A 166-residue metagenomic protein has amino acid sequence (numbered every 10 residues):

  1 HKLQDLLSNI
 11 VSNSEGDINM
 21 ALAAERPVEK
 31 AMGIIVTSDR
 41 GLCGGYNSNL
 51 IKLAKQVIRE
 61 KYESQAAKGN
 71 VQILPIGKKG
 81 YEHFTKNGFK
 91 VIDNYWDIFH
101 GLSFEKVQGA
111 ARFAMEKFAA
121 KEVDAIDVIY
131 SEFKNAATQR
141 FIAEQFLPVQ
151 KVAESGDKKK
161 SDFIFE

Functional and structural regions predicted by a protein language model:
H1-E166: C-terminal beta-strand-loop-alpha-helix "lid" module of Rossmann-like NAD(P)-dependent dehydrogenases
